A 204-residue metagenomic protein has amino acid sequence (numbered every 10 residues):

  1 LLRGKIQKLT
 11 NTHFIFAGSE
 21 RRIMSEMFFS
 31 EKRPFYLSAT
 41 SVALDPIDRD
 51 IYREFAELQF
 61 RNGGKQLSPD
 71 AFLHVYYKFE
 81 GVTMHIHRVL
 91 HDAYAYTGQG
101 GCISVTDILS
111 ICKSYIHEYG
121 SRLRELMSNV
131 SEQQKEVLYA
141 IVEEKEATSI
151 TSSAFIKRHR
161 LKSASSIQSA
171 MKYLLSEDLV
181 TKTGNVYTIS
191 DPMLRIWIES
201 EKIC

Functional and structural regions predicted by a protein language model:
L1-E20, F29: Conserved Walker B catalytic segment
Q7, R124-C204: C-terminal leucine-rich, beta-strand-based interaction scaffolds used for sensing/assembly
T10-T12, L37-T40: Short glycine-/polar-rich loops that comprise or flank the Walker A/P-loop and associated switch/sensor motifs
S19-M24, I47-R49, L194: Conserved nucleotide-binding/hydrolysis micro-motifs of P-loop NTPases
R21-A39: Short regulatory helix/loop adjacent to the ATP-binding pocket of P-loop NTPases
T40-I51: Conserved AAA+ ATPase "SRH/arginine-finger" region at the nucleotide-binding site
R49-E57, S152: An amphipathic alpha-helix signature
E57-R122, E132: Amphipathic alpha-helical "lid/sensor" segments that cap RecA-like P-loop NTPase cores
